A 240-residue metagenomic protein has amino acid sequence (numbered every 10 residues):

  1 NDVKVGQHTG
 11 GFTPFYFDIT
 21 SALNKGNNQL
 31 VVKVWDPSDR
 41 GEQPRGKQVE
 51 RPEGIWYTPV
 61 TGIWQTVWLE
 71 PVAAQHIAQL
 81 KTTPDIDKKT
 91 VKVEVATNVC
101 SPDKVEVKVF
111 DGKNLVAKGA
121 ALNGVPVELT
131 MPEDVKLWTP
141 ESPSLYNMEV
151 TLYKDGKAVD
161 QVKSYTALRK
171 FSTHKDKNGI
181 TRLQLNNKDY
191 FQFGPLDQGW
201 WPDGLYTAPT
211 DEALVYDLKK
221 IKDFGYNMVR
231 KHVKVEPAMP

Functional and structural regions predicted by a protein language model:
N1-P237: Secreted/periplasmic carbohydrate-active enzymes, especially glycoside hydrolases
P240: Extracytoplasmic ligand/sensor domains, especially the bilobed periplasmic-binding protein
